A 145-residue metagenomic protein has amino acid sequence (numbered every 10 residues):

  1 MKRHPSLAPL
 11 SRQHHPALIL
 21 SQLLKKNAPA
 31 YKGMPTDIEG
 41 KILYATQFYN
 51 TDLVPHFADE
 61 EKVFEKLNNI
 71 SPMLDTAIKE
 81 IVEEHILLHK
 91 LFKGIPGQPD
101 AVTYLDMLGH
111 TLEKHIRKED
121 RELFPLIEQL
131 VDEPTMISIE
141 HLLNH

Functional and structural regions predicted by a protein language model:
M1-H145: Small-residue-biased structural context
